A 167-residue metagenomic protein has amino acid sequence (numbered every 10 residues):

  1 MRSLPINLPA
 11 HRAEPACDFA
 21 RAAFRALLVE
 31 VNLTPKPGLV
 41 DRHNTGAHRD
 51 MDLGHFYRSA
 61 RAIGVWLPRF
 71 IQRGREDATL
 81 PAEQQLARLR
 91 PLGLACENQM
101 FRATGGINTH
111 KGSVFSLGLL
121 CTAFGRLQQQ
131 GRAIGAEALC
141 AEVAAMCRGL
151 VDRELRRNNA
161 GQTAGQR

Functional and structural regions predicted by a protein language model:
M1-A82, L86, F124-R167: Phosphate-rich cofactor/ligand-interacting catalytic cores and adjacent structured alpha/beta frameworks
P68-G125: Long, hydrophobic/aromatic-enriched structural stretches that serve as scaffold segments
